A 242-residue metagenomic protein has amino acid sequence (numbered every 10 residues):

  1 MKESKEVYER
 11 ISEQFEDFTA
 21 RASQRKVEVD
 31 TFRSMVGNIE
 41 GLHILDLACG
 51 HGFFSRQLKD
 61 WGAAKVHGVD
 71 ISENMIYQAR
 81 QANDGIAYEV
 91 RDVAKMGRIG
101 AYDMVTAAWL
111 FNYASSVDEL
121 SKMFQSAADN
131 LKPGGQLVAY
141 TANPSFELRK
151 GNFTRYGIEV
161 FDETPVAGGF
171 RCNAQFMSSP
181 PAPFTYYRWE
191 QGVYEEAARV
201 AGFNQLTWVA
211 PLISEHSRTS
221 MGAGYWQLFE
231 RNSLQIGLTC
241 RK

Functional and structural regions predicted by a protein language model:
M1-I39, F53, Q57: Conserved class I S-adenosyl-L-methionine
L45-L47, H51-K95: Class I SAM-dependent methyltransferase SAM/SAH-binding core
T106: A conserved beta-strand element that flanks and buttresses the S-adenosyl-L-methionine
W109-Y113: Short catalytic micro-motifs in class I SAM-dependent methyltransferases
S121-P133: A short glycine-rich, Lys/Arg-flanked "PGG" loop and its adjoining helix->strand segment in the class I
V138-R199, E215: SAM-dependent methyltransferase
A197-K242: C-terminal lobe and adjacent flexible extensions of AdoMet/dcAdoMet transferase-like proteins
